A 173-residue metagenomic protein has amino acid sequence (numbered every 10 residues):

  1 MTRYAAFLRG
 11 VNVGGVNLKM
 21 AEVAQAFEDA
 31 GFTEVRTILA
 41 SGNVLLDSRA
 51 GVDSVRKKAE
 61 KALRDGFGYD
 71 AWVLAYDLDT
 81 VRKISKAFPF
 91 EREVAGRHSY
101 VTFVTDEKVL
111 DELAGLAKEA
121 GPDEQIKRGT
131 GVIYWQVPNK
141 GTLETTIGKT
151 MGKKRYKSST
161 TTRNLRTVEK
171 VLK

Functional and structural regions predicted by a protein language model:
T2-S41, L45-K173: Surface-exposed, charge/polar-rich loops and edge strands
